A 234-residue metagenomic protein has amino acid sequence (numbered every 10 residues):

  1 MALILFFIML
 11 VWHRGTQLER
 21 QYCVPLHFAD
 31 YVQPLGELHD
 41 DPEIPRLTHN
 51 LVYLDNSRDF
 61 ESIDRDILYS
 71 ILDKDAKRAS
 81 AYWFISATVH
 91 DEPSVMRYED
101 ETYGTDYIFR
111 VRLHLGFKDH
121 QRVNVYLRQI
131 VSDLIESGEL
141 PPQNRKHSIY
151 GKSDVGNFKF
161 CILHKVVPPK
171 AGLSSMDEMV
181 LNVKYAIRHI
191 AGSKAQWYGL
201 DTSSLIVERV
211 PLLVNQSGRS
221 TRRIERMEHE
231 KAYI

Functional and structural regions predicted by a protein language model:
A2-H13: Hydrophobic core segments of alpha-helical transmembrane domains in multi-pass membrane transport and ion-translocation
V11-Q21: Transmembrane-helix exit/juxtamembrane "anchor" motif
R20-I234: Cytosolic C-terminal regulatory domains/tails of membrane transporters and channels
